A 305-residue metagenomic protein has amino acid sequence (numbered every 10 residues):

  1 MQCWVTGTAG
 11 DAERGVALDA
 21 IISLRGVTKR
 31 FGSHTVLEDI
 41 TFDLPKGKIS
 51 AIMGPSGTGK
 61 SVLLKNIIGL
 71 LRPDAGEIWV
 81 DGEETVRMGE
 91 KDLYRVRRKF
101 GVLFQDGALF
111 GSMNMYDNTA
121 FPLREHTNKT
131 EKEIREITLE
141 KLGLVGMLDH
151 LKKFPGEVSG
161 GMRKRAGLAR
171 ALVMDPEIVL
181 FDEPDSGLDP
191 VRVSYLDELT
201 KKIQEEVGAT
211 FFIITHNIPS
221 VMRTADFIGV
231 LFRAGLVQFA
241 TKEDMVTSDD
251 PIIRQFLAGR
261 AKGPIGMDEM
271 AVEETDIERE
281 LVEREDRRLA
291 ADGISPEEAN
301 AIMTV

Functional and structural regions predicted by a protein language model:
I68: Helix-to-loop junction immediately C-terminal to a conserved catalytic motif
E83-E84, E131-D149: Conserved ABC ATPase "signature" region
F154-V158, M162: Conserved ABC ATPase signature
V173-E177: A short, proline-enriched helix->beta-strand linker immediately N-terminal to the Walker B motif in ABC-type P-loop
V179-D182: Catalytic Walker B motif of ABC-type/P-loop ATPase nucleotide-binding domains
A258-V305: ABC ATPase nucleotide-binding domains
